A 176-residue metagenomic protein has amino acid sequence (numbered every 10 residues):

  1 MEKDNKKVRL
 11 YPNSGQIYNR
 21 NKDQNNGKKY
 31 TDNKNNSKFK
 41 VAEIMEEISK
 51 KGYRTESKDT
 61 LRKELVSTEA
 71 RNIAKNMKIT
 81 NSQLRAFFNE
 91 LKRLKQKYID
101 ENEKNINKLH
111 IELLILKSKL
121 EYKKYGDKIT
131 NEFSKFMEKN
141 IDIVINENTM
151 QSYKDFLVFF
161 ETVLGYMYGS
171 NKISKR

Functional and structural regions predicted by a protein language model:
M1-R176: Small/polar/charged residue-enriched interaction surfaces, especially the RNA/DNA-contacting tracks of RNP/CRISPR
